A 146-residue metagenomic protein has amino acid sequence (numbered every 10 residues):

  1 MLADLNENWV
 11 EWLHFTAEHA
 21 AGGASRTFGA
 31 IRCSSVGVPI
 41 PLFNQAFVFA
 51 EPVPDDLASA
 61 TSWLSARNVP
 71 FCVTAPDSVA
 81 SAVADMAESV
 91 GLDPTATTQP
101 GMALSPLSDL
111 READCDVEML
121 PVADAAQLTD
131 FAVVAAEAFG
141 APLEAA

Functional and structural regions predicted by a protein language model:
M1-S65: N-terminal charged segments
L13, A132-A135: Hydrophobic alpha-helical core bundles mediating ligand binding, dimerization, or RNAP-core interactions
H14, F49-A126, G140: Acyl-donor-binding surface of acyltransferase catalytic domains
A17, S89, E144-A146: Proteins with a high burden of low-complexity, intrinsically disordered sequence enriched in S/T/G/P/A and R, requiring
Q127-F131: Internal, well-ordered alpha-helical segments in soluble enzyme and binding-protein domains
A136-A146: A mid-sequence, solvent-exposed acidic-amphipathic segment
